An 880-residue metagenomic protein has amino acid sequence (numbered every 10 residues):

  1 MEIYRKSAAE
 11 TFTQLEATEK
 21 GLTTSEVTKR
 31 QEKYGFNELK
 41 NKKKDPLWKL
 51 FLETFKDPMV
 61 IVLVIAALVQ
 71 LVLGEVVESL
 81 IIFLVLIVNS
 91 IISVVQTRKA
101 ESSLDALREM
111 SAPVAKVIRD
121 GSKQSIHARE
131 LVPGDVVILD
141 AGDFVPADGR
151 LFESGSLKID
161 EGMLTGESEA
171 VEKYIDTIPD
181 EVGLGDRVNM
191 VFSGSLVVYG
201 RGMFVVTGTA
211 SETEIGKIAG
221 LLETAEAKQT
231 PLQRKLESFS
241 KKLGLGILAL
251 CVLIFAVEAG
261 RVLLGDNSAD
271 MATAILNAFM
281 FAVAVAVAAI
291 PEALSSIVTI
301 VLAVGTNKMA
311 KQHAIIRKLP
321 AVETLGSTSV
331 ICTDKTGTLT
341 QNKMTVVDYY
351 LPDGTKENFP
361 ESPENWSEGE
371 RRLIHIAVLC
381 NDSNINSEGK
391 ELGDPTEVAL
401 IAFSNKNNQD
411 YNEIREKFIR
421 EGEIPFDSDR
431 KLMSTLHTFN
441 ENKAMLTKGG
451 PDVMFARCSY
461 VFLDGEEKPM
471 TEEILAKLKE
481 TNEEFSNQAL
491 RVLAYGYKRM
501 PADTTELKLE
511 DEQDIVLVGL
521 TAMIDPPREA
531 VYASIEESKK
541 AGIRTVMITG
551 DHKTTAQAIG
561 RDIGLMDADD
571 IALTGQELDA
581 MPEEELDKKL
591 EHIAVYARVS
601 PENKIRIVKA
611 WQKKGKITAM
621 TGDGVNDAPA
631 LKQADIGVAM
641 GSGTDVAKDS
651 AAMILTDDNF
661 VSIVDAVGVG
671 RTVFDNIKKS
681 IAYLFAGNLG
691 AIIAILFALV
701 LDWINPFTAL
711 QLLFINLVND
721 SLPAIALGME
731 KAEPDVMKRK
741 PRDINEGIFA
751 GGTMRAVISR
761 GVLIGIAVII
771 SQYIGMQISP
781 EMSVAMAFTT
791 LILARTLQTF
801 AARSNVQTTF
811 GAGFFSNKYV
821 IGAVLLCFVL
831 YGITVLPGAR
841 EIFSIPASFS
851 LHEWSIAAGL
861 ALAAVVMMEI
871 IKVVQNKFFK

Functional and structural regions predicted by a protein language model:
M1-K738, I748-F749, V762, Y773 (+2 more regions): Conserved cytosolic headpiece of P-type ATPases
N719, I764, A785-T799: Generic alpha-helical transmembrane segments
D743-G761, E781-M786: Membrane-water interface at loop-to-transmembrane-helix junctions
V768, Q772-S779: Long hydrophobic segments that form regular secondary structure
A802: A C-terminal functional module that forms or caps the active site or interfaces directly with catalytic machinery
